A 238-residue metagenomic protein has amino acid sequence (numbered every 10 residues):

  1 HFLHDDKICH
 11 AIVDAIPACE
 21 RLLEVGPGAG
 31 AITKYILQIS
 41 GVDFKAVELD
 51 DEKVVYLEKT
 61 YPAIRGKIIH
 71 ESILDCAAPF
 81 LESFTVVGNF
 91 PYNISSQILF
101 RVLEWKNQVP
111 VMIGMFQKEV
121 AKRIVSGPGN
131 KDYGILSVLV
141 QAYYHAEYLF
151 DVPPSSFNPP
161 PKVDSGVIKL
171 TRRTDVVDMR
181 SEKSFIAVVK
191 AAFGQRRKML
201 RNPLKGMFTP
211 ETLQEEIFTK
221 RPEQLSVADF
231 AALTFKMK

Functional and structural regions predicted by a protein language model:
H1-A191, M207, A232-F235: Catalytic cores of RNA-modifying enzymes
K162, R197, N202, F208-K238: Conserved Class I S-adenosyl-L-methionine
